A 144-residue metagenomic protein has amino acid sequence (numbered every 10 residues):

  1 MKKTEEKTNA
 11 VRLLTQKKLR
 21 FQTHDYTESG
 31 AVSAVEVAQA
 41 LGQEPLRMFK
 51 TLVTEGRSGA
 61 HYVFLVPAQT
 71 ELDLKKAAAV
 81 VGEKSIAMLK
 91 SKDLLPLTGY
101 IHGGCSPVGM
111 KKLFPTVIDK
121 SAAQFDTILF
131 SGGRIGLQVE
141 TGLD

Functional and structural regions predicted by a protein language model:
M1-D144: Extended, low-hydrophobicity, polar/charged segments
